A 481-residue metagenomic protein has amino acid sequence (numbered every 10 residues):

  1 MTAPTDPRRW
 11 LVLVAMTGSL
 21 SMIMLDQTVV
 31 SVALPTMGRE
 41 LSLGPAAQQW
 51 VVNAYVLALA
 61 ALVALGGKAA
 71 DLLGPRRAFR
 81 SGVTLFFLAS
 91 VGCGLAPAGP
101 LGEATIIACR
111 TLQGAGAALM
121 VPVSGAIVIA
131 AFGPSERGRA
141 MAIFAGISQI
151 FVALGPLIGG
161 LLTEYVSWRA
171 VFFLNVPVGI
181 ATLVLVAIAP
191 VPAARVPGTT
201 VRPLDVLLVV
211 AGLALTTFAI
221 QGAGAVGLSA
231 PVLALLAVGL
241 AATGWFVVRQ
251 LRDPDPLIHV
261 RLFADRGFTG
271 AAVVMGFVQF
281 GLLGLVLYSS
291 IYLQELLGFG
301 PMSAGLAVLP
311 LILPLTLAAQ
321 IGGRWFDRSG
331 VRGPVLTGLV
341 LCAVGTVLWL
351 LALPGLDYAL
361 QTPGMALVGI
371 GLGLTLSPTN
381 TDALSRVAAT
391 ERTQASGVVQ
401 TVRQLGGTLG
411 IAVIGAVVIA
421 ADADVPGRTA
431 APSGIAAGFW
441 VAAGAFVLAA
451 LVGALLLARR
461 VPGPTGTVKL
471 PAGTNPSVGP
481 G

Functional and structural regions predicted by a protein language model:
M1-I188, A319-G323, G333-A343, V347-L351 (+2 more regions): Transmembrane-helix bundle of Major Facilitator Superfamily
M1-R8, L456-G481: Intrinsic disorder in cytosolic terminal tails and internal cytosolic loops of multi-pass membrane transporters
W10-L25, V30-V32, P45, V51-V52 (+5 more regions): 12-transmembrane solute porter fold
M22-A33, A58-A61, P75, V171 (+5 more regions): Short helix-kink/termination motifs in transmembrane helices of multi-pass secondary transporters
A46, D71-L72, L95-G99, A130-G133 (+10 more regions): Membrane-helix boundary and inter-helical linker elements of multi-pass secondary transporters
R137, V176-R195, V210-G222, V238-D253 (+1 more regions): C-terminal membrane-cytosol helix-exit motif in multi-pass small-molecule transporters
G146, I150-V166, A214, F218 (+2 more regions): A gly/Pro-rich, aromatic-decorated transmembrane alpha-helix motif that marks the paired, flexible gating helices
V191-L207, R252-I258, V461-P471: Flexible cytoplasmic inter-helical loops of multi-pass small-molecule transporters
